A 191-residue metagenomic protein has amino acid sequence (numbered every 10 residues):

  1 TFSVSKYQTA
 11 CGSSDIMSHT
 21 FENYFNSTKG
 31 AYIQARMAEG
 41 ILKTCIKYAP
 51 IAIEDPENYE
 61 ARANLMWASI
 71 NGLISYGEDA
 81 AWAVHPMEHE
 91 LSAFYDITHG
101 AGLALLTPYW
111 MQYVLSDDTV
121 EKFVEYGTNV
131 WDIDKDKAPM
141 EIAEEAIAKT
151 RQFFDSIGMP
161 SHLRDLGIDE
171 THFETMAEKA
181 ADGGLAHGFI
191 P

Functional and structural regions predicted by a protein language model:
T1-D79: Carboxylate- and glycine-rich phosphate/diphosphate-binding segment that chelates Mg2+/Mn2+
S3, Y7, A35, G77 (+4 more regions): Hydrophobic alpha-helical scaffolding
T20, T44, Y48, A68-N71 (+6 more regions): A general alpha-helix detector
N23, Y48-I51, N71, S75-E78 (+7 more regions): Amphipathic alpha-helical interaction surfaces
N26, G30, N58, S75-W82 (+3 more regions): Intrinsically disordered or highly flexible coil/loop and linker segments, enriched in small and charged/polar residues
R36-G40, E60, N64-W67, P86-H89 (+3 more regions): Amphipathic alpha-helical interaction segments
D79-E145, R151: C-terminal catalytic subdomain
N129-P191: C-terminal charged capping/lid subdomain of soluble metabolic enzymes
